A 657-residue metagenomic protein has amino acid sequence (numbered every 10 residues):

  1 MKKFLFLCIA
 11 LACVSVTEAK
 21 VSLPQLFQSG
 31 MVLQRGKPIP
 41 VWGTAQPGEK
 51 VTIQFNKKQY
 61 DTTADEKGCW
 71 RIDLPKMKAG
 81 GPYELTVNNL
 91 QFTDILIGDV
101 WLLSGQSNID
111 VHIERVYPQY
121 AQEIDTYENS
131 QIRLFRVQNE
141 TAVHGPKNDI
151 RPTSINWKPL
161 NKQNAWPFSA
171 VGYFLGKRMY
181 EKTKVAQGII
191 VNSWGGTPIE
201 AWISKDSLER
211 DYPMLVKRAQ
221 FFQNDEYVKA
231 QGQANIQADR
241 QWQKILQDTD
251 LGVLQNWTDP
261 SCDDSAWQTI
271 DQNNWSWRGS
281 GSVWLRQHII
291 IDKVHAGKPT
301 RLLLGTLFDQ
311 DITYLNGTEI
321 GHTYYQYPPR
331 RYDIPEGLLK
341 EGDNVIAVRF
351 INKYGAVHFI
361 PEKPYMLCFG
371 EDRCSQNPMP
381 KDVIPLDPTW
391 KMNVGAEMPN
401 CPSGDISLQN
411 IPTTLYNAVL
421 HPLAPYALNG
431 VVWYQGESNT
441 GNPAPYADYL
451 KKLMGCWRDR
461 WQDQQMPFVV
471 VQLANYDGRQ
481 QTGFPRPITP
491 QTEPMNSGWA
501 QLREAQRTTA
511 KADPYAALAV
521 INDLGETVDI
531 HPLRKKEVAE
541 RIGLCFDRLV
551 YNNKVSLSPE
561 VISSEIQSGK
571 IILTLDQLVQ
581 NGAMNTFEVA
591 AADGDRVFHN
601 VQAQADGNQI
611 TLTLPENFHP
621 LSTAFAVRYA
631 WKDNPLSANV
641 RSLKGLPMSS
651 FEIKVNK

Functional and structural regions predicted by a protein language model:
A19-P47, T93-L103, D110, A121 (+3 more regions): Non-catalytic, glycine-rich low-complexity segments
K20, L26-D99, A356: Ser/Thr-rich low-complexity repeats and stalk/linker segments
Q34-K37, W277-S280, R301, L533 (+4 more regions): Surface beta-strand/loop "capping" patches
W42, W267, I289-G317, I346-V348: Aromatic-lined ligand-binding clefts that engage carbohydrates, nucleic acids, or primary amines
K57-G80, T306, T313-P364: Beta-strand-rich ligand-recognition modules
Q59, D576-K657: C-terminal beta-sandwich/jelly-roll accessory domains of carbohydrate-active enzymes
G80-N89, A347-V348, T623-W631: Short, aromatic- and glycine-rich surface loops/edge beta-strands on solvent-exposed regions
L90-P159, I190-N274, D343-Y426: An acidic-aromatic loop/edge-strand motif
